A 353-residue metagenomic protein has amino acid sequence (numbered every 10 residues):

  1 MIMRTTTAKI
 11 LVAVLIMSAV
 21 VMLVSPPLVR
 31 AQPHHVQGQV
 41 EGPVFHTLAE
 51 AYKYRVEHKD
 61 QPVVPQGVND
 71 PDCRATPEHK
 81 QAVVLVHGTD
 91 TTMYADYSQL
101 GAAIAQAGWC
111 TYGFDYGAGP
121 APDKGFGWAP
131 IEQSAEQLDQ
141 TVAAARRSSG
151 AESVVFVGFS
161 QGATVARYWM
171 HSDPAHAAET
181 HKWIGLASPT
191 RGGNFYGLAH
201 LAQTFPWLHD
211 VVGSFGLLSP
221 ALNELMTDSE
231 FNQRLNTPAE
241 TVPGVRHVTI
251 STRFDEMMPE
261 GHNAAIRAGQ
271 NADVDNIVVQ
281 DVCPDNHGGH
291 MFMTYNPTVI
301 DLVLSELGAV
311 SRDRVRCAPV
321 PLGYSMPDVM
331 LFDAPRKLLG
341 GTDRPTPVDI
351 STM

Functional and structural regions predicted by a protein language model:
I2-W109, A318-M353: Flexible, membrane-associating and regulatory peripheral segments of lipid-active enzymes
A75-H79, A105-Q106, S148-S149, V157-G158 (+3 more regions): Extracellular/periplasmic catalytic domains that process cell-envelope and extracellular macromolecules
V84, Y112, I184, V248-I250 (+1 more regions): Hydrophobic/aromatic beta-strand patches that form the interior of the parallel beta-sheet core in alpha/beta enzyme
H87, T111, E132-N236: Serine-dependent carboxylesterase/thioesterase catalytic core of lipase-like alpha/beta-hydrolase/SGNH enzymes
G88-T92, D123-A129, P220-L222, H287-M293: Second-shell loop/turn segments in exported
G88-T92, G117-A121, F159-T164, S188-G192 (+2 more regions): Solvent-exposed loop/turn segments at secondary-structure junctions within structured extracellular/periplasmic domains
A105-P122: Conserved alpha/beta-hydrolase
F205, V242-M353: C-terminal catalytic-base region of ester-bond hydrolases, centering on the histidine of the charge-relay
